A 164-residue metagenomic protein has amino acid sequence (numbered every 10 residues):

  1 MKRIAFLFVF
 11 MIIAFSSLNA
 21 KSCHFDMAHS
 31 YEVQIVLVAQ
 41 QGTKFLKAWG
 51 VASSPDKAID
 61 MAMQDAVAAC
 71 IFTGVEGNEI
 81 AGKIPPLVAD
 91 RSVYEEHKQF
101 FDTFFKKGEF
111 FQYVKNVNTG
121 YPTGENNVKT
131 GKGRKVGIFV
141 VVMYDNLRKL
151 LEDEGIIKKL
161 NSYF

Functional and structural regions predicted by a protein language model:
I4-S16: Sec-dependent N-terminal signal peptides
A20-F164: Domain-level marker for long, solvent-exposed, non-transmembrane regions
